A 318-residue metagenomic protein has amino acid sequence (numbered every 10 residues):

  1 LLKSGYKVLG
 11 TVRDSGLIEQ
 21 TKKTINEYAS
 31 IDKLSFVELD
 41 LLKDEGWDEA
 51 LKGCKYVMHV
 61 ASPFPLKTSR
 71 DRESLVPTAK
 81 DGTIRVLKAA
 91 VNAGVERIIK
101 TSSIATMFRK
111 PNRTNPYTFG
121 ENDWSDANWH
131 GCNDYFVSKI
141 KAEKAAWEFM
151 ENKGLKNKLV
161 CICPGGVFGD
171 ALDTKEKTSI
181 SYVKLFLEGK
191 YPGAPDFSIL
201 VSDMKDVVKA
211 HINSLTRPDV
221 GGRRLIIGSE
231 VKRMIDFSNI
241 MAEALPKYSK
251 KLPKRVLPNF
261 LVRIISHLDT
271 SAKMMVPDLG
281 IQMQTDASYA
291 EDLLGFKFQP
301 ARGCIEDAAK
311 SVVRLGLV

Functional and structural regions predicted by a protein language model:
S15-Q20, N26-D81: NAD(P)H-binding glycine-rich loop region in Rossmannoid oxidoreductase-like domains and their noncatalytic homologs
H59, P63, S69-Y135: Conserved Rossmann-fold NAD(P)-dependent oxidoreductase catalytic core, especially the SDR/UDP-sugar
T68, S125-G131, D173-T174, I180-D206: A conserved pocket-lining segment of Rossmann-fold NAD(P)-dependent short-chain dehydrogenase/reductase
W129-L159: Active-site Tyr-X1-5-Lys
K153-K156, G169-S181, S214-L225: Glycine/proline-rich active-site loop of Rossmann-fold NAD(P)-dependent oxidoreductases
A210-M274, A301, E306-V318: Mid/C-terminal beta-alpha module of Rossmann-like enzyme folds, strongest in SDR-family dehydrogenases/epimerases
I264-G295: Conserved C-terminal active-site "lid" loop/helix of NAD(P)H-dependent oxidoreductases that clamps the redox cofactor
